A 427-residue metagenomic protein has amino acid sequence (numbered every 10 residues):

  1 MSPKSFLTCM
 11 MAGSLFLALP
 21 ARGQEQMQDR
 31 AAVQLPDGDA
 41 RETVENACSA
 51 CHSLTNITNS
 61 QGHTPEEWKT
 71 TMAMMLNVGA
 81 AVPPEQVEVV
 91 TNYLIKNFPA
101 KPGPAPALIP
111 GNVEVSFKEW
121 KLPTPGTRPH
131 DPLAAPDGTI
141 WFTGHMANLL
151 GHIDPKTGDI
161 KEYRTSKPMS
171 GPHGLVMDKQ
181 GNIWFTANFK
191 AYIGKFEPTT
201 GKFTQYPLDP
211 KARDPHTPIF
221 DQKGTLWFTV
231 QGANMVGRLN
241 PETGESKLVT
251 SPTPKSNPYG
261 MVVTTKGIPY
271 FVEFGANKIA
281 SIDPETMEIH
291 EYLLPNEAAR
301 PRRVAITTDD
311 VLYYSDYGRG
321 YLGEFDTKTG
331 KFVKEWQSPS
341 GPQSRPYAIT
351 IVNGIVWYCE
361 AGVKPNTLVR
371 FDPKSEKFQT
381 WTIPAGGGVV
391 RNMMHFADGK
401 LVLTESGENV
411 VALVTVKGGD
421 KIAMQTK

Functional and structural regions predicted by a protein language model:
Q24-T43, N77: Electrostatic cytochrome c docking/interface patches
E45-T55, V90, L94: The canonical Cys-X-X-Cys-His
V78-P106, G138, G181, L401: C-terminal capping alpha-helices of c-type cytochrome domains
L108-G126: A short helix->beta-strand "capping" segment at the edge of beta-propeller domains
P125-D137, P168-Q180, K211-K223, T253-V272 (+5 more regions): Beta-rich, blade/repeat-based domains predominating in secreted/periplasmic proteins but also intracellular
I140-M146, I183-F189, L226-G232, P269-G275 (+3 more regions): Conserved beta-strand positions in repeat-built beta-propeller and related beta-rich domains
D154-G158, E197-G201, N240-G244, D283-M287 (+3 more regions): Short loop/turn segments that connect beta-strands within beta-propeller blades
G388-K427: Blade-level signature of beta-propeller repeat domains, shared across WD40, Kelch, NHL, RCC1 and BNR/Asp-box propellers
